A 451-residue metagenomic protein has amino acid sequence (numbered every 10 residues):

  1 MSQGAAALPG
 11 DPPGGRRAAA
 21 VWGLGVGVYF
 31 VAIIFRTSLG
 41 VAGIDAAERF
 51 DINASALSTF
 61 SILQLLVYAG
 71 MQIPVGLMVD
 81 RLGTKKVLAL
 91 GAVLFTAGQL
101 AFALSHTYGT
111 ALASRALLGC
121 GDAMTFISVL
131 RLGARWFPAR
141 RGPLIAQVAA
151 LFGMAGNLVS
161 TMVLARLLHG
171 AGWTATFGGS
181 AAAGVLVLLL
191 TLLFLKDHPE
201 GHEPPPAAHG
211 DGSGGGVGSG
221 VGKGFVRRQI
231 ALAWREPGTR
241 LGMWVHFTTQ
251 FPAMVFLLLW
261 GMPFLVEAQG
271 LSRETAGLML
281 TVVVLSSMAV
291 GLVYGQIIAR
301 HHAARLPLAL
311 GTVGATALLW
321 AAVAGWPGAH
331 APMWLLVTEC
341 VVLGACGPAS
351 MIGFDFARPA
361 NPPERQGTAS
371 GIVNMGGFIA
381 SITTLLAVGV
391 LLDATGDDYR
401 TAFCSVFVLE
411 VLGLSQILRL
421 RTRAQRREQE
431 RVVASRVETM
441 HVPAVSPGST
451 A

Functional and structural regions predicted by a protein language model:
A5-G15, H198-M243, V433-V442, G448: Juxtamembrane intracellular "pre-TM" segments in multi-pass secondary transporters
L39-G40, P237-G291, T384-L385, G389: Extracytoplasmic gate region of multi-pass secondary transporters
D51, G83, L104-T110, G121 (+3 more regions): Helix-breaking motifs and short loop linkers at transmembrane-helix boundaries and internal kinks in secondary membrane
G70-G109: Conserved MFS/SLC helix-loop-helix module at the cytosolic interface between two early adjacent transmembrane helices
M71-G83, V290-A304: Helix-to-loop junctions at the C-terminal end of transmembrane segments in multipass secondary transporters
R81-G91, A299-G314: Cytoplasmic membrane-interface "Motif A"-like loop-to-helix N-cap segments of 12-TM Major Facilitator Superfamily
S114-G153: Cytoplasmic helix-loop-helix junction between adjacent transmembrane helices in 12-TM secondary transporters
V148-E200: Helix-loop-helix hairpin linking two adjacent transmembrane segments in secondary transporters
